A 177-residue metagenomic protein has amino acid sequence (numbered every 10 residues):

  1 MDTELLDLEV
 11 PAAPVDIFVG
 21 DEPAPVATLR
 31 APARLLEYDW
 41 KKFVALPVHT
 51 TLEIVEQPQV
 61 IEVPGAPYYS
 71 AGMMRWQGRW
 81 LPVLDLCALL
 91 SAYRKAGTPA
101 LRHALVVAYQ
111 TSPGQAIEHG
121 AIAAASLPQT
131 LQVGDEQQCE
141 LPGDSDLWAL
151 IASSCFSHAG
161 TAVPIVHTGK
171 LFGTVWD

Functional and structural regions predicted by a protein language model:
M1-D177: An acidic, low-aromatic, low-complexity terminal/linker signal
